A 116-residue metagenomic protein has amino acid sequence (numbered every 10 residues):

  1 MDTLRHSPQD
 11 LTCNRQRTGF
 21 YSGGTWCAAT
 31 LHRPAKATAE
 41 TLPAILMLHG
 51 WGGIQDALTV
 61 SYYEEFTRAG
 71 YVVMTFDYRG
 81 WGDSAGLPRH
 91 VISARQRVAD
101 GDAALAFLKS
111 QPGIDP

Functional and structural regions predicted by a protein language model:
D2-E40: N-terminal cap/lid segment of alpha/beta-hydrolase-fold proteins
G23-T25, A69, Q111: Conserved dinucleotide-binding and phosphotransfer motif residues
E40-G50: Short beta-strand element of the alpha/beta-hydrolase
L46, Y62-E65, V91-I92: Glycine-rich, phosphate-binding/catalytic loops in enzymes
W51-E64, Y78: The serine-hydrolase catalytic nucleophile loop
Q55-L58, W81-P116: Catalytic nucleophile-loop/oxyanion-hole region of alpha/beta-hydrolase and closely related hydrolase-like folds
E65-A85: Conserved alpha/beta-hydrolase
